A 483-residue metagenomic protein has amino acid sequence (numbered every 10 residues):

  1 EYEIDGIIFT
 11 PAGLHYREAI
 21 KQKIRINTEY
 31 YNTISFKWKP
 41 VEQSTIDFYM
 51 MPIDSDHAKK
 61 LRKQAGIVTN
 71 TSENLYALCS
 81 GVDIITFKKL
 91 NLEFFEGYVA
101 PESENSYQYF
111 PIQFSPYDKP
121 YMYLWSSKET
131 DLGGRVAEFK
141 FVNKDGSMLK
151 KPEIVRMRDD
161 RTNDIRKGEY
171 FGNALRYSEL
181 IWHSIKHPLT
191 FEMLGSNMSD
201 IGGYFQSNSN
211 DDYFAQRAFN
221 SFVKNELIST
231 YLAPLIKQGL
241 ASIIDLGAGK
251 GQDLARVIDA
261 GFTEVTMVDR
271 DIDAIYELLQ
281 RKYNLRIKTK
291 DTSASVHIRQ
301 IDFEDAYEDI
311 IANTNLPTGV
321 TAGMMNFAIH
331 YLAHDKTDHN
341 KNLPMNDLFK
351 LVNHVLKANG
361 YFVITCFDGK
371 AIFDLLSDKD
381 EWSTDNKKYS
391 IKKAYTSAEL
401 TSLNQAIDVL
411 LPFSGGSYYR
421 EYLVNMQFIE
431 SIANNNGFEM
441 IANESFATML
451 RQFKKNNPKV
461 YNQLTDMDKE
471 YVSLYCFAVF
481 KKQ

Functional and structural regions predicted by a protein language model:
E1-T190: Nucleic-acid 5′ end/cap handling module spanning
I201-L235: Class I SAM-dependent methyltransferase Rossmann-like catalytic core, especially the SAM/SAH-binding loop
G239-G249: Conserved class I S-adenosyl-L-methionine
Q252, R256-D305: Class I SAM-dependent methyltransferase SAM/SAH-binding core
V320-L343: A short SAM/SAH-binding and catalytic strip from SAM-dependent methyltransferases
N340-A358: A short glycine-rich, Lys/Arg-flanked "PGG" loop and its adjoining helix->strand segment in the class I
V363-N435, I441: SAM-dependent methyltransferase
L410-Q483: C-terminal lobe and adjacent flexible extensions of AdoMet/dcAdoMet transferase-like proteins
